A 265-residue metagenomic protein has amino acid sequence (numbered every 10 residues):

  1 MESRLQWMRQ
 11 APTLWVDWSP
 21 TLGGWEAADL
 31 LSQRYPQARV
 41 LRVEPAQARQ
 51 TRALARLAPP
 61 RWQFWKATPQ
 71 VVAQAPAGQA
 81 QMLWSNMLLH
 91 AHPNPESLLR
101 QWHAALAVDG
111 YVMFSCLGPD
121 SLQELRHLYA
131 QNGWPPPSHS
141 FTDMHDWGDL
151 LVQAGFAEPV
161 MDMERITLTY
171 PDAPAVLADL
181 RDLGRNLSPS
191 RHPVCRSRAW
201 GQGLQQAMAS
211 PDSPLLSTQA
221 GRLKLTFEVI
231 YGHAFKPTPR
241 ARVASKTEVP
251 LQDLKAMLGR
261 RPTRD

Functional and structural regions predicted by a protein language model:
E2-A77, M82, S97: Class I SAM-dependent methyltransferase SAM/SAH-binding core
Q6, A154, P174-D265: C-terminal lobe and adjacent flexible extensions of AdoMet/dcAdoMet transferase-like proteins
Q10, P93, A107: Short conserved AdoMet
T13, P36, Q123, T142 (+2 more regions): Domain-wide signal for the mature, well-folded portions of proteins, strongly enriched in nucleus-encoded organellar
A73-P76, W102, P135, A220: Catalytic cores of nucleotide-enabled group-transfer and carboxylate-activating enzymes in metabolic and assembly-line
N86-H90: Short catalytic micro-motifs in class I SAM-dependent methyltransferases
E96-Y111: A short glycine-rich, Lys/Arg-flanked "PGG" loop and its adjoining helix->strand segment in the class I
M113-A175, L183-R196: Conserved catalytic/acceptor-binding region of the Class I
